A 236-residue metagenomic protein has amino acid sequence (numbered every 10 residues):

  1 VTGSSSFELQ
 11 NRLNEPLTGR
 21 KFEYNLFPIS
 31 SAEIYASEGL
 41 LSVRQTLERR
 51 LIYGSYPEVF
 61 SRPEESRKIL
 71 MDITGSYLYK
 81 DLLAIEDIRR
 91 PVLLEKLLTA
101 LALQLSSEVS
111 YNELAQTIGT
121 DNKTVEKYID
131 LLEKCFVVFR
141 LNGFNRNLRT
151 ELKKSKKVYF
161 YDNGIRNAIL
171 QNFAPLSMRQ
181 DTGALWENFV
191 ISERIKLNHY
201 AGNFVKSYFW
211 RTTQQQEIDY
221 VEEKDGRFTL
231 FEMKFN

Functional and structural regions predicted by a protein language model:
V1: Glycine/alanine-rich phosphate-binding loops at beta-alpha junctions
S4-S6, Q10-S110: Interdomain motor-coupling "hinge/lid" segment immediately C-terminal to the ATP-binding subdomain of NTP-driven enzymes
E64-F228, F235: Accessory nucleic acid-recognition modules appended to NTPase machines
